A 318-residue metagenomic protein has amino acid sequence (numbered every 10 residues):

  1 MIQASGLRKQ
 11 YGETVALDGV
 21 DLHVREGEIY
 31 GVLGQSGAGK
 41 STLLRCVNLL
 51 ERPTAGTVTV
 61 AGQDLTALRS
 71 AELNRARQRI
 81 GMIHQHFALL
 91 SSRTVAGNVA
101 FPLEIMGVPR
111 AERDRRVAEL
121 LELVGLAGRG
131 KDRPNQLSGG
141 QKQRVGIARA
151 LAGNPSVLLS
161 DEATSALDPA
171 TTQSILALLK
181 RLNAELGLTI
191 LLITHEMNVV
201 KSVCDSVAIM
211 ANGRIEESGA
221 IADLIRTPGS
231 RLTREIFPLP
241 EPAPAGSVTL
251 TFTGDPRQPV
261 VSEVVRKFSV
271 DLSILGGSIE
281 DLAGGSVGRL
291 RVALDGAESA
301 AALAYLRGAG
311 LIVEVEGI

Functional and structural regions predicted by a protein language model:
N48: Helix-to-loop junction immediately C-terminal to a conserved catalytic motif
Q63-D64, A100, E104, A111-G128: Conserved ABC ATPase "signature" region
L65-G81, I105, R110, L224-T227: ABC ATPase NBD coupling module
D132-N135, G153: Conserved signature/switch motifs of ABC ATPase nucleotide-binding domains
V200-S202: A short, surface-exposed alpha-helical micro-motif characterized by mixed small hydrophobic and charged/polar residues
S218-G219, T227: ABC ATPase "signature
